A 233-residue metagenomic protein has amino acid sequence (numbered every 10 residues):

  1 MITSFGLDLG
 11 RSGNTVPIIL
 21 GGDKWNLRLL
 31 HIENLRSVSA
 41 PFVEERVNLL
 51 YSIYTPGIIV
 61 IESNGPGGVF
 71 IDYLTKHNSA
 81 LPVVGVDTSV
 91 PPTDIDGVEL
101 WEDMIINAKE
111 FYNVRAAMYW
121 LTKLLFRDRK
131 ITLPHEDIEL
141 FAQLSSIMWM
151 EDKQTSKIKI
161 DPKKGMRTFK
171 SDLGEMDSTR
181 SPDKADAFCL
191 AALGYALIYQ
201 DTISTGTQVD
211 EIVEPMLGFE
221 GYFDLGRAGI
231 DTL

Functional and structural regions predicted by a protein language model:
M1-V86, T93-V98, M104, K109-Y112 (+3 more regions): RNase H-like, metal-dependent nuclease domains and their acidic two-metal-ion catalytic environment used
